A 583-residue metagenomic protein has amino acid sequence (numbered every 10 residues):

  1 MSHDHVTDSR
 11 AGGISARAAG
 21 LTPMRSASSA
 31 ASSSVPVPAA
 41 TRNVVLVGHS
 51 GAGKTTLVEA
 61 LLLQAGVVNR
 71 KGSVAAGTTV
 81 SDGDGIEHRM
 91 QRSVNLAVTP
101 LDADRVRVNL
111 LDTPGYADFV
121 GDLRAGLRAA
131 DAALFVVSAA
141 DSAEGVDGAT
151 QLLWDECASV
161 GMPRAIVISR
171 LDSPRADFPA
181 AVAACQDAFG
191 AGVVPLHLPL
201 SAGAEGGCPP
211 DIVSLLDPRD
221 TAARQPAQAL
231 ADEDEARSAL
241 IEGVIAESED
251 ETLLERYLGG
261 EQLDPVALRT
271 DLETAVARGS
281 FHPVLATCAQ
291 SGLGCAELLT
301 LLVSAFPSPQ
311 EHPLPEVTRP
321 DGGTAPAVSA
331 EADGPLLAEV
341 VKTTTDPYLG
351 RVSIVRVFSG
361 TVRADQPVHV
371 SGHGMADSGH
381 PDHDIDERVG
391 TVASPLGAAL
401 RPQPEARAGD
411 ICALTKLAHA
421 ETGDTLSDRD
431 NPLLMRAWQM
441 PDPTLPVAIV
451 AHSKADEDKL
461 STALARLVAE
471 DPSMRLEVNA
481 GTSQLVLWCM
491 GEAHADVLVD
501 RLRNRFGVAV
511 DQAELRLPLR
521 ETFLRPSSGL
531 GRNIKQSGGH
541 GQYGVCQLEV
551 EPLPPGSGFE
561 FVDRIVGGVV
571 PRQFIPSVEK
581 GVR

Functional and structural regions predicted by a protein language model:
S2-R583: Structural and coupling elements of P-loop NTPases
